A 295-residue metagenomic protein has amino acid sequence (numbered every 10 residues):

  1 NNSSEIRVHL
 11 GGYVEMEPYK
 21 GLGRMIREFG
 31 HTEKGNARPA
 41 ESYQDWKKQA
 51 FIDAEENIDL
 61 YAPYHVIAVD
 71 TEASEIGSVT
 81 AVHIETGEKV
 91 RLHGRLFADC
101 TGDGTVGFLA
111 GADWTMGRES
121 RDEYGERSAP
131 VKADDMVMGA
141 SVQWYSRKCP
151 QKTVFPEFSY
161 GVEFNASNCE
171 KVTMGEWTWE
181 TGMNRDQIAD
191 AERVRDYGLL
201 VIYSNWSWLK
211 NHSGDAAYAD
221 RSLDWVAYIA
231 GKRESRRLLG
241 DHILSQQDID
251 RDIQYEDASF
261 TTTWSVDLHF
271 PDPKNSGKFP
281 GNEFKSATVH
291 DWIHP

Functional and structural regions predicted by a protein language model:
N1-A68, T115, M138-Y145: Conserved N-terminal/central alpha/beta ligand/cofactor-binding core
N2-E5, P18, A62-P63, A68 (+2 more regions): Flavin (FAD/FMN)-binding glycine-rich loop and adjacent Rossmann-like elements that form
